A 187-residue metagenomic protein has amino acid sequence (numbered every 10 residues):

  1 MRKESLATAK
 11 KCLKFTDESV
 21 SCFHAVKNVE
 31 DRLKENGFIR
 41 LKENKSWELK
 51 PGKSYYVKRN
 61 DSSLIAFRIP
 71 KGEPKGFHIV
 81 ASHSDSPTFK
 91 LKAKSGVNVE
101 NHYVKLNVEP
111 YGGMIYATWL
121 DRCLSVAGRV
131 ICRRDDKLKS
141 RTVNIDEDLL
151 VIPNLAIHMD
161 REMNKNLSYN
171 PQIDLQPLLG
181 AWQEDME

Functional and structural regions predicted by a protein language model:
M1-E187: N-terminal hydrophobic/helix-forming segments and targeting peptides
